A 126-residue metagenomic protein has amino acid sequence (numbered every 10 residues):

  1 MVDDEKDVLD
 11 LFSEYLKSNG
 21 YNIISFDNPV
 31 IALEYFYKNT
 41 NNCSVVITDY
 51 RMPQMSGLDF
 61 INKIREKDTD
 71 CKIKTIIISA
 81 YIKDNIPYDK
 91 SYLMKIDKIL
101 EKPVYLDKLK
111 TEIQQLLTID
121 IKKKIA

Functional and structural regions predicted by a protein language model:
D3, D49: Active-site residues of response regulator receiver
K6-I24, L93-M94: Two-component/phosphorelay signaling modules centered on CheY-like receiver
S25-V45: Acidic, metal-coordinating helix/loop segments flanking the phosphotransfer/catalytic sites of two-component signaling
M52: Receiver (REC) domain active-site loop signature in two-component systems and cognate sites in sensor histidine kinases
I76-S79: Hydrophobic/aromatic residues positioned on beta-strands within the core alpha/beta folds
V104-I113: C-terminal output helix
Q114-A126: The C-terminal output helix
